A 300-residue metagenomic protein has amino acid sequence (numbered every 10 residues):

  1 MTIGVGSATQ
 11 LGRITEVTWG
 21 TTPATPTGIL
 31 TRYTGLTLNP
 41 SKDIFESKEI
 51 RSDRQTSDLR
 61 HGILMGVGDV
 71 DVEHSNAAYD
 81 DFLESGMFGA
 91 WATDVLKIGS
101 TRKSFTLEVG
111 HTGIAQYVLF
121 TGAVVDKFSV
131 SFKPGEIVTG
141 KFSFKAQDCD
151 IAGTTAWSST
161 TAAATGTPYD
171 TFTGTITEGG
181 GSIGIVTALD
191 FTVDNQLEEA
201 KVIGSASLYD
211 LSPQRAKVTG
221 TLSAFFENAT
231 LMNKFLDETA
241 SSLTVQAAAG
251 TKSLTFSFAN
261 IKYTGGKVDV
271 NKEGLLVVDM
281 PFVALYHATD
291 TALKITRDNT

Functional and structural regions predicted by a protein language model:
M1-T300: Signature of extracytoplasmic/envelope-associated structural regions
